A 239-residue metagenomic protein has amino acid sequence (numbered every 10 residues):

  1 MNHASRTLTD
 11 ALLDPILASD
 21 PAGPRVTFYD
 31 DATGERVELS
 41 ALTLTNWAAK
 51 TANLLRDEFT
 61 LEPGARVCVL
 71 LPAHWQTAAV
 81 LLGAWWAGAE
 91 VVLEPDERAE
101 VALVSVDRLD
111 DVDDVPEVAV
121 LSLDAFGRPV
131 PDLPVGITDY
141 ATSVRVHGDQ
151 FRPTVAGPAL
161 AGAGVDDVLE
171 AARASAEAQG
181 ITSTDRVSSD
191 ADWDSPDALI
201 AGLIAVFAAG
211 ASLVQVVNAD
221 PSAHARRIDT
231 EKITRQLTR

Functional and structural regions predicted by a protein language model:
N2-A4, L82, W86-G157, V217-R239: Structural core segment of the AMP-binding/adenylate-forming
A4-T27: A short N-terminal helical cap/helix-turn-helix that marks the beginning of AMP-binding/adenylate-forming
V26-T60, A156-I181: Conserved AMP-binding/adenylate-forming core of the ANL superfamily
V67: Gly/Thr-rich phosphate-binding loop signature of adenosyl cofactor/nucleotide-binding cores
L71-H74, A191-P196: Conserved AMP-binding
P72-L82: Cytochrome P450 catalytic-core helices
G83-A87, L199-L213: Conserved short alpha-helical elements in the N-terminal third of ANL/AMP-binding
